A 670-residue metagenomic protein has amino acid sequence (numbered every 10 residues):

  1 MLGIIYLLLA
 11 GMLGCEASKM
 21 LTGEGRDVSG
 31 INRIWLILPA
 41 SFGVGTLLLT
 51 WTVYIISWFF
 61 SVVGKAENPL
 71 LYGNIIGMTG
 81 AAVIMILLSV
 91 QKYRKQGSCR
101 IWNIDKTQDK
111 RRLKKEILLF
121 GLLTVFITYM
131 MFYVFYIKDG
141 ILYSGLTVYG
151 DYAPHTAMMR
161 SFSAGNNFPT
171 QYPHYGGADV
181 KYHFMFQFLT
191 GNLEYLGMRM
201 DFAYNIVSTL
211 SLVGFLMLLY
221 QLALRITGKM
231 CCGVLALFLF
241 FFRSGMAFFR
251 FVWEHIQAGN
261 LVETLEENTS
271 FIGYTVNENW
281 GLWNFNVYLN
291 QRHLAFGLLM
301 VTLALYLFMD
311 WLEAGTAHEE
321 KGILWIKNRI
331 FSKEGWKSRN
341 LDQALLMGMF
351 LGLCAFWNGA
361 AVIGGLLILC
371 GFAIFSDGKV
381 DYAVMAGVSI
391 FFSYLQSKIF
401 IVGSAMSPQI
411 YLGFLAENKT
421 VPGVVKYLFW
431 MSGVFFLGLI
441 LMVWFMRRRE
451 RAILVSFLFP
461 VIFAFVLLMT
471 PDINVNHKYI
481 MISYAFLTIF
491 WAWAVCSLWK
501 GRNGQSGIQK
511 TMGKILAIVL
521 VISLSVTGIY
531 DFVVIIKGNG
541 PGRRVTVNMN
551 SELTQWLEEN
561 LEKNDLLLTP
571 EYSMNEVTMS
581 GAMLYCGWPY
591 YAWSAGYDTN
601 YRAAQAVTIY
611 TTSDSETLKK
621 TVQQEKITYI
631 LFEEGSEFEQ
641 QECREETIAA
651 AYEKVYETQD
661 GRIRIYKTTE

Functional and structural regions predicted by a protein language model:
M1-K110: Membrane-embedded, hydrophobic transmembrane alpha-helices
E24-G45, C232-L235, S338-Q343, K379-G387 (+2 more regions): Membrane-interfacial loop-to-transmembrane alpha-helix junctions, especially the N-terminal start
R100, K106-K114, A314-D342, S376-V384 (+3 more regions): Membrane-interface helix-loop-helix junctions at transmembrane boundaries of multi-pass membrane enzymes, predominantly
K110-K114, L123-M300, E320, R544: Active-site lumenal/periplasmic loops and adjacent helix-entry segments of GT-C-fold, multi-pass membrane
T209-L212, L294, I363-L366, I473-K500: Hydrophobic/aromatic-rich transmembrane helices and adjacent perimembrane loops
F285-N290, R329-W336, Q343-G359, C370: Membrane-interface alpha helices of multi-pass inner-membrane proteins
L303-A314, G364-I374, W430-R451, A494-S497: Hydrophobic, aromatic-rich transmembrane alpha-helices and their immediate juxtamembrane boundary segments
N503-E670: Extracytoplasmic
